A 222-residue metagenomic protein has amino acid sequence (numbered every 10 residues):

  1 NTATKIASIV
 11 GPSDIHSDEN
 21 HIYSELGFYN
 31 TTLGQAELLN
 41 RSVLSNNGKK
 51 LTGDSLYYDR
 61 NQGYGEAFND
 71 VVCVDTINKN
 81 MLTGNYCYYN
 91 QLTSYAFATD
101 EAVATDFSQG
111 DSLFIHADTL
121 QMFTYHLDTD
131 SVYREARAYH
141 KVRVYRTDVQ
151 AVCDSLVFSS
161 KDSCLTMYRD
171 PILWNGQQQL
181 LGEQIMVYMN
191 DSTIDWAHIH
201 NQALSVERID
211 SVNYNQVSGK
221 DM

Functional and structural regions predicted by a protein language model:
N1-M222: Structural signature for solvent-exposed beta-strand/loop edge elements and short helix-capping sites, enriched
